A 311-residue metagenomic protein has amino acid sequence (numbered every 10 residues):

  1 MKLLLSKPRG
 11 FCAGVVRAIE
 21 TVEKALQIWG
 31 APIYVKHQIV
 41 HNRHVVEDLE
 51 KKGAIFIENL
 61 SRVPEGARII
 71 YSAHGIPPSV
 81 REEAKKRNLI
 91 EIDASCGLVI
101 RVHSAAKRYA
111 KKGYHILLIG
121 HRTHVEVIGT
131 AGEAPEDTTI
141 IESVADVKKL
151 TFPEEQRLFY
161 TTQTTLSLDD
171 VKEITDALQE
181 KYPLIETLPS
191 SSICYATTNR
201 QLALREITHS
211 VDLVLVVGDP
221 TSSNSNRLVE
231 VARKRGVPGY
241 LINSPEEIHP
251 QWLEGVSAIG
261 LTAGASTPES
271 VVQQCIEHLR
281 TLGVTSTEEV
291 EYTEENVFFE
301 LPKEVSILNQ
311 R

Functional and structural regions predicted by a protein language model:
M1-I259, A263, E269-R311: The feature marks the mature, well-folded catalytic cores of soluble enzymes
